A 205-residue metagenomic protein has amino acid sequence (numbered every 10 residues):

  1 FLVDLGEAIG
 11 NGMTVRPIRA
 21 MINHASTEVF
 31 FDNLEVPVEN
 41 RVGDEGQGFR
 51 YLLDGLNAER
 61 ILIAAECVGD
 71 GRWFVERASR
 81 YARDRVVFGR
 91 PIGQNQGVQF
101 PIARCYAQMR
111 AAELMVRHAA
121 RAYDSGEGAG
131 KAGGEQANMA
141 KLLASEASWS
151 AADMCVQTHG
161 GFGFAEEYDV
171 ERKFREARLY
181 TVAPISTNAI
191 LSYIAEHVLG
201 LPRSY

Functional and structural regions predicted by a protein language model:
F1-E76, R80, R90, A189 (+2 more regions): FAD-binding core of flavoproteins
V3, Y51, A144-A152, Y168-R178: Short, hydrophobic/aliphatic alpha-helical segments
S26, A58, G97, A132-G134 (+3 more regions): Active-site lining segments that contact anionic ligands and/or coordinate catalytic metals
L52, A78, A119, A140 (+1 more regions): Short alpha-helical scaffolding segments that buttress acidic/His motifs in well-ordered protein cores
L53-D54, H159-Y205: Glycine-rich phosphate/cofactor-binding loops in nucleotide/flavin-utilizing enzymes
V68, R72-V75, I102-V116, K141-A152 (+1 more regions): Alpha-helical transition-metal enzyme core signature, strongest for iron centers
S79-G93, Y106-L143, V156-F164: C-terminal helix-coil-helix/basic helical segment that borders enzyme active sites and/or dimer interfaces and provides
G93-P101: Amphipathic alpha-helical coiled-coil segments
